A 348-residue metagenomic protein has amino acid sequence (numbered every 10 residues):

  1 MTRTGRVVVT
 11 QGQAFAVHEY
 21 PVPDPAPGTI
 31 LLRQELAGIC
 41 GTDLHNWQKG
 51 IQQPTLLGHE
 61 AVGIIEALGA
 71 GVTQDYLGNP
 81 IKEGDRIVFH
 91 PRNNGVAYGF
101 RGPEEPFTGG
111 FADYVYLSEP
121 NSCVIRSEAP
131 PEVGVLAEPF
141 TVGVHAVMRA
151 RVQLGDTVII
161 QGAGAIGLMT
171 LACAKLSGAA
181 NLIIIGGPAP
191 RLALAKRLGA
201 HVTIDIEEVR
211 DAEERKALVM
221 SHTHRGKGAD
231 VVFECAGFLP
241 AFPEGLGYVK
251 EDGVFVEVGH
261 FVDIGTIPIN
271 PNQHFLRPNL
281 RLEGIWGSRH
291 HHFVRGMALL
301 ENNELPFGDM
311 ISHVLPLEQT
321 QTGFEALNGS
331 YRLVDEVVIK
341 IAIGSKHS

Functional and structural regions predicted by a protein language model:
T2, D205, G226, V256-E257 (+3 more regions): C-terminal capping/lid region of NAD(P)-dependent oxidoreductase domains
V7, E60-V62, P80, D85-R86 (+6 more regions): Residue-level marker of beta-strand positions
P21-A37, W47-N93, R126-A129: Glycine-rich beta-strand-centered segment in the early N-terminal region that forms part of a ligand/cofactor-binding
I87-Q161: NAD(P)H dinucleotide-binding glycine-rich loop of Rossmann-like/cofactor-binding domains, especially the beta1-alpha1
F111, G187-L194, I264-P271: Short, glycine/polar-rich helix-capping loops at beta-to-alpha or helix-loop-helix junctions that flank or form
S127-V209: Mid-domain Rossmann-like dinucleotide-binding core that forms the NAD(H)/NADP(H) cofactor-binding site
H201, L239-N302, A342-S348: Glycine-rich phosphate-binding loop and adjacent beta-alpha segment of Rossmann(oid) nucleotide-cofactor-binding
R210-G226: Short amphipathic alpha-helix with an adjacent loop that forms part of the alpha/beta core around
